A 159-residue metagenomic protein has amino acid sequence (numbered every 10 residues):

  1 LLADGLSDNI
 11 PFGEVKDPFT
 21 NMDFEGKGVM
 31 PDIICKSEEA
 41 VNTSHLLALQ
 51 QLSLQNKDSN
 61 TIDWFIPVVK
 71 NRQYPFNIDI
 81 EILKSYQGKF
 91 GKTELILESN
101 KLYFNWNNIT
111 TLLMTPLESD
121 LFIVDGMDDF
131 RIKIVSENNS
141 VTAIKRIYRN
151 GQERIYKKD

Functional and structural regions predicted by a protein language model:
L1-A3, F90, F122-D125: Short acidic-hydrophobic surface loop/beta-edge motif
L1-K84, N138, I144, Y148-G151 (+1 more regions): C-terminal "post-core" interaction segments
G5, K92, N107-I109, M127-D129 (+1 more regions): Glycine-centered tight beta-turn/hairpin loop motif at sheet-sheet or coil-to-beta transitions
D8, T93-N100, D129-T142: Broad, structure-driven detector of short, well-ordered beta-strand segments within folded domains
I10, L112-L117, K133-V135, R154-D159: Short amphipathic beta-strand/extended segments with alternating polar/hydrophobic composition
R72-I109: Short, solvent-exposed loop/hinge segments that bridge or flank secondary-structure elements
L97-R131: Central antiparallel beta-sheet cores of small beta-barrel/beta-sandwich binding domains
